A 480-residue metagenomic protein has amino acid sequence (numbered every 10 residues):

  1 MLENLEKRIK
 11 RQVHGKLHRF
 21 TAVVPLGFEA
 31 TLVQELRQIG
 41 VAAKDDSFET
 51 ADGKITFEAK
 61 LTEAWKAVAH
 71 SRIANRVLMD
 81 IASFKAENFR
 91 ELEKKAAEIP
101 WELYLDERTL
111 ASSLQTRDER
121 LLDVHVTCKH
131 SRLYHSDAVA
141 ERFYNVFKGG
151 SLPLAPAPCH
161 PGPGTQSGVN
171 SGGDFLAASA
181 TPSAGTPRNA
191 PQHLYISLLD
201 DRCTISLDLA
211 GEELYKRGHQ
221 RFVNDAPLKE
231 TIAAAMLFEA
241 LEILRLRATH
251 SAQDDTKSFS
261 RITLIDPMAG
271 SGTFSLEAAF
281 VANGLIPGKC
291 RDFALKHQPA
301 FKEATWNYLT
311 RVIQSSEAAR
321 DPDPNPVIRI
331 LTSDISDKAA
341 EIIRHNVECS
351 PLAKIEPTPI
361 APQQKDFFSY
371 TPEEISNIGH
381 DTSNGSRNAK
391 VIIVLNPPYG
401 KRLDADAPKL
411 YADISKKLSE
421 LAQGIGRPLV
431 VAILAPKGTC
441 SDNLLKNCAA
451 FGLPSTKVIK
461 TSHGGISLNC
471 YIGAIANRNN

Functional and structural regions predicted by a protein language model:
L2-K7, H14-Q38, I55-R72, L198-L244 (+3 more regions): S-adenosyl-L-methionine
L2-P156, F175-A178, R188-Q192: Non-catalytic nucleic-acid substrate-recognition regions in nucleic-acid-modifying enzymes
R19, V23, G27, S333-I342 (+1 more regions): Conserved Class I SAM-dependent methyltransferase catalytic core
L103, D366-G379, K409-Q423: A short, acidic, amphipathic alpha-helical segment used as a generic capping/interface helix at domain edges
R108-D118, G150-A190, L241-I262, Q314-P326 (+1 more regions): Intrinsic disorder/low-complexity segments
K129-S131, E212-E213, P398-R402: A short, flexible beta-alpha/helix-coil linker loop
L228-I243, K257-Y370: Conserved S-adenosyl-L-methionine
K390-N396: Short SAM/SAH-binding signature in class I
